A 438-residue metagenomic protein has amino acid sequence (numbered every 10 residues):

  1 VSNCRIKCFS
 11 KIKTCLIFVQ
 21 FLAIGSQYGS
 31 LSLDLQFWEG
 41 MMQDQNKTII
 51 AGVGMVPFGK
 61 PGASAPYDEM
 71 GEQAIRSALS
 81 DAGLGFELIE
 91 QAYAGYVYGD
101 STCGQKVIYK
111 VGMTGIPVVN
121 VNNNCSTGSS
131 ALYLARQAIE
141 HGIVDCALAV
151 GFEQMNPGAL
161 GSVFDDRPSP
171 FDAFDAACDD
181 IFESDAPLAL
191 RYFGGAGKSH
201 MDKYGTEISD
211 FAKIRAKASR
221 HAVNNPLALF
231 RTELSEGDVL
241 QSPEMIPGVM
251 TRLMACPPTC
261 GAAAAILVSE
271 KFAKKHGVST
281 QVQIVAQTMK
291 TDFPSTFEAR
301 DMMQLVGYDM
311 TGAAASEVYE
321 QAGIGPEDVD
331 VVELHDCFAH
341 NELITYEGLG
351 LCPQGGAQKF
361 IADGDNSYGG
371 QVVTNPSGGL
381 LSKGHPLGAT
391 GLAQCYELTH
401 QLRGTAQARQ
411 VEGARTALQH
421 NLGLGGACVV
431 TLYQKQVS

Functional and structural regions predicted by a protein language model:
A23-M41: Short, Lys/Arg-enriched N-terminal segments with co-localized hydrophobic residues within the first ~10-30 amino acids
M41-D68, D180, K213, M245-A313 (+5 more regions): Condensing-enzyme catalytic core mediating Claisen C-C bond formation in acyl metabolism
M41-S126, A196-I208, L229-V239, M310-D328 (+2 more regions): Conserved active-site "lid/cap" helical segment
D44, Y96-A147, Q154-Y192, F230-P257 (+3 more regions): Conserved catalytic cysteine-centered active-site region of acyl-thioester-dependent Claisen-condensing enzymes
F86-G95, P117-N122, A147-F152, S209-A216 (+5 more regions): Beta-strand segments within the central parallel beta-sheet cores of soluble alpha/beta enzyme folds
G99-I108, P294-R300, D336-K359, P386-G388 (+1 more regions): Short glycine/threonine-rich loop-to-helix capping motif typified by GTGT followed within a few residues by an Asp-Pro
N123-E153, L190-N224, A265-K271, K383-A406: Active-site-proximal alpha-helical scaffold in enzymes
